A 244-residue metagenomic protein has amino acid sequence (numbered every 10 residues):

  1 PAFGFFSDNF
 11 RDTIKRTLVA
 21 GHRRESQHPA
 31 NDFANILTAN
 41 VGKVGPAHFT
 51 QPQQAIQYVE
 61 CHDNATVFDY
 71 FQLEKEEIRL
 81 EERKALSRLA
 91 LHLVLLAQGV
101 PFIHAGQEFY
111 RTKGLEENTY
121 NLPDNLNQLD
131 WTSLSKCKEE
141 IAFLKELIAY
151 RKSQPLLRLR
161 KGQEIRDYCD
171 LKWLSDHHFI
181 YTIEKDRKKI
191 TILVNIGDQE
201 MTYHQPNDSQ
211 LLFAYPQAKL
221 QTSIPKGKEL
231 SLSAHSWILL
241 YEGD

Functional and structural regions predicted by a protein language model:
P1-Y110, E116, Y120, C169 (+2 more regions): Conserved alpha/beta catalytic core and glycan-binding cleft of carbohydrate-active enzymes
E81-K84, L95-I103, Q107-F109, K113-D244: Carbohydrate-interacting/catalytic domains
